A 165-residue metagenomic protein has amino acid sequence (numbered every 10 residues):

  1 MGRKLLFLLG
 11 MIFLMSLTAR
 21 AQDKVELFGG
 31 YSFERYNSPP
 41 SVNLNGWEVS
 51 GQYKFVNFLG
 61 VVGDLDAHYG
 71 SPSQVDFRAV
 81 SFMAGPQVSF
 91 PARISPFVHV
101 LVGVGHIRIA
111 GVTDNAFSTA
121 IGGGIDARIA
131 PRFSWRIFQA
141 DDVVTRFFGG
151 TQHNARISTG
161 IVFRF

Functional and structural regions predicted by a protein language model:
M1-K24: Cleavable N-terminal export/targeting peptides
T18, R164-F165: Generic C-terminal helix-cap and adjacent flexible tail
R20, R35-V42, S71-F77, I109-D114 (+1 more regions): Outer-membrane beta-barrel domain signature
Q22-R35, P96-V98: Transmembrane beta-strand segments of Gram-negative outer membrane beta-barrel proteins
E34-V49, D64: Surface-exposed strand-loop-strand hairpins of Gram-negative outer-membrane beta-barrel proteins
S50-P131, W135-Q139, I157-R164: Gram-negative (and chloroplast) outer-membrane scaffold detector with strong preference for beta-barrel transmembrane
A140-T145: A short, acidic, flexible beta-alpha connecting loop/helix-capping segment that sits on the rim of active
Q152-N154: Extracellular carbohydrate recognition
